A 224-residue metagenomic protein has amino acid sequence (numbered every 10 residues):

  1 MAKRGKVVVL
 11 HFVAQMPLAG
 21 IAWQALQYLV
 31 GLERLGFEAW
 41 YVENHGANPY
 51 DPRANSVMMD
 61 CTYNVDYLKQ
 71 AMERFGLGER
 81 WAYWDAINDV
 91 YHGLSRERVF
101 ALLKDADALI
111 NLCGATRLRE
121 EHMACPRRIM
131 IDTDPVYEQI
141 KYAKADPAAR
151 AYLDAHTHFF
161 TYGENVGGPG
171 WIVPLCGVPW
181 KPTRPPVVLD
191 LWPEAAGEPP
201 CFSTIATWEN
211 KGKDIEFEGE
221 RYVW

Functional and structural regions predicted by a protein language model:
M1, L26-R34, L189-G197: Short amphipathic alpha-helices and their capping/turn segments at secondary-structure boundaries
A2-V7: Extreme N-terminal starter segment of soluble prokaryotic enzymes
V9-T161, N165-G170: Extended catalytic core of nucleotide-activated donor transferases of GT-like folds
G167-W224: Conserved catalytic-core segment of nucleotide-activated headgroup transferases in glycan assembly
